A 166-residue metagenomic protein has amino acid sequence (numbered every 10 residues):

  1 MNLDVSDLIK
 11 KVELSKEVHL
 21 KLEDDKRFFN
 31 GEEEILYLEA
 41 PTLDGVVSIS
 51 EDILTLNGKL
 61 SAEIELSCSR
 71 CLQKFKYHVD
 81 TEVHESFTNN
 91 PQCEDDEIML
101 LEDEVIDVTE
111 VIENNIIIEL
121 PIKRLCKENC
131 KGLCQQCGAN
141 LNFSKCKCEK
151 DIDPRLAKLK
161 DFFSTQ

Functional and structural regions predicted by a protein language model:
M1-Q166: Structured interface patches
